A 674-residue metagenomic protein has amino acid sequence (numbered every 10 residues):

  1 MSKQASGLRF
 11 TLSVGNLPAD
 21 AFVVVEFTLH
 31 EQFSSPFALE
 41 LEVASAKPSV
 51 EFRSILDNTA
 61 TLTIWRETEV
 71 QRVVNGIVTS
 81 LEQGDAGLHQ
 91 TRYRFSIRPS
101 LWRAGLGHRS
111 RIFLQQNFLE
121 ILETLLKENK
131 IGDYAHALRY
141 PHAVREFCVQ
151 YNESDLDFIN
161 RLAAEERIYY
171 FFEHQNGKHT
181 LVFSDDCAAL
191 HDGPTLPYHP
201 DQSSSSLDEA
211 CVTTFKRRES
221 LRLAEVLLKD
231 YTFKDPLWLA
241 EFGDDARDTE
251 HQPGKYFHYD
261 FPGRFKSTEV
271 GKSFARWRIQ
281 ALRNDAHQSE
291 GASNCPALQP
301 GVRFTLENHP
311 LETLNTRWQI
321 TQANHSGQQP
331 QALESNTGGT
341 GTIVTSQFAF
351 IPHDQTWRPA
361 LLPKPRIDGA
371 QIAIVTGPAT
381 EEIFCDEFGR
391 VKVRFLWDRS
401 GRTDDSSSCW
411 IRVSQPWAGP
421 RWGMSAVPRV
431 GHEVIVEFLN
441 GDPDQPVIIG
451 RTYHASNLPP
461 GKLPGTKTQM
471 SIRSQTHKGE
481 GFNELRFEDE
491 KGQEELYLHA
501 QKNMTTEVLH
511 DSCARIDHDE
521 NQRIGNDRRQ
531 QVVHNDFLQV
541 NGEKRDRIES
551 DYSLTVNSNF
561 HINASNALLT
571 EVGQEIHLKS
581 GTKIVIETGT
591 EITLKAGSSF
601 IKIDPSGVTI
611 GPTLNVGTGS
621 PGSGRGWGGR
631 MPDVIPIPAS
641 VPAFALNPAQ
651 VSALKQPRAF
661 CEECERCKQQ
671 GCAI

Functional and structural regions predicted by a protein language model:
M1, L181, H191-P194, G581-I674: Intrinsic-disorder/coil detector with helix-boundary
M1-R111, E165, A286: Assembly/oligomerization scaffold segments
E40-V50, R283-N294, W417-G423: Short alpha-helix capping/helix-loop boundary micro-motifs
S54-I55, L298, L314, P428: Short, well-ordered loop/turn sites that connect or cap secondary structure elements
L62-T63, L306-E307, I435-V436: A generic structural signal for residues embedded in beta-strands
G87, Q116-Y134, Y140, C148-H353: Extended, domain-scale alpha-helical bundle/helix-rich regions
F172, F183-S184, D368-E587, E591-K595 (+2 more regions): Structural signature for extended repeat/solenoid scaffolds and their inter-repeat hinge/linker regions, spanning
P300, E312-D368, I372-A373, I449-A455 (+2 more regions): Acidic, low-complexity/disordered segments
